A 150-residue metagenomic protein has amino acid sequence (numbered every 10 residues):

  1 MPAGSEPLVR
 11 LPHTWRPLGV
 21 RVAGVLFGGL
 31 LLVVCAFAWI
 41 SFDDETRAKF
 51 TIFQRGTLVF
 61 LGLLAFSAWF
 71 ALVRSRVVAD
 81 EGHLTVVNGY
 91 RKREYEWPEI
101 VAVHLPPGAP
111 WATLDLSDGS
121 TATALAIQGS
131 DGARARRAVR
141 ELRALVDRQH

Functional and structural regions predicted by a protein language model:
M1-F50: N-terminal membrane-targeting/pre-transmembrane regions
L26-C35, G56-A71: Single-pass alpha-helical transmembrane signal-anchor segments
A38-W39, T46, V59, P107-G108 (+2 more regions): Short amphipathic alpha-helical patches
L61-E96: Conserved beta-hairpin
V78-D80, R93-G129: Acidic, Ser/Thr-rich low-complexity segments on the non-lumenal side of membrane proteins
D115-H150: A membrane-cytosol interface segment of integral membrane proteins
